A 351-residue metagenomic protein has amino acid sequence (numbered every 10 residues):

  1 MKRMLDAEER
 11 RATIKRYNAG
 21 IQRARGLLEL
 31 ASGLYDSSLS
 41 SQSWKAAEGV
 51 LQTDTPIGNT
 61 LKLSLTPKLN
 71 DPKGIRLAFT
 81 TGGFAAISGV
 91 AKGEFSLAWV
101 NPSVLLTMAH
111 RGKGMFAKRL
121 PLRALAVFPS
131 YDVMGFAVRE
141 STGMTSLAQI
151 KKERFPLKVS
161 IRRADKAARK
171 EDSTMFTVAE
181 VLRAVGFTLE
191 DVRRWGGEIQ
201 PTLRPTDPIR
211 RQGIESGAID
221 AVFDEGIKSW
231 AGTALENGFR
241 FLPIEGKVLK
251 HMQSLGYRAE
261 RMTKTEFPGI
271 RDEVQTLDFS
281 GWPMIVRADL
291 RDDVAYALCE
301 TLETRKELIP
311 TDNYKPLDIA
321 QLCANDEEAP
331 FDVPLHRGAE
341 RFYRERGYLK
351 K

Functional and structural regions predicted by a protein language model:
K2-R25, Q42-A46, V50, S216-G217 (+5 more regions): An extracytoplasmic/periplasmic, membrane-proximal ligand-sensing/linker region
L5, E9-A12, Q149-E180, A259-E328: Ligand-binding clefts/hinges and TM-proximal coupling segments of bilobed small-molecule sensing domains
A24-P67, K73-I75, T81, D132-R210 (+3 more regions): Bilobed "Venus flytrap"/periplasmic-binding protein-like clamshell domains and structurally analogous long
K62-P72, R76-K118, P208-I214, V222-E236: Pocket-flanking alpha-helical
S96-V100, G135-A137, K158-I161, D220-D224: Structural recognition of the beta-strand scaffold that forms the well-ordered cores of secreted hydrolase catalytic
P102-V104, G112-K113, T142, F187-L290: Pocket-lining segment of extracytoplasmic ligand-binding domains
A117-M134, F267-T276: A structural signal for short loop-to-beta-strand junctions that line the ligand-binding cleft of periplasmic/secreted
F128-E140, F279-M284: Periplasmic solute-binding protein
